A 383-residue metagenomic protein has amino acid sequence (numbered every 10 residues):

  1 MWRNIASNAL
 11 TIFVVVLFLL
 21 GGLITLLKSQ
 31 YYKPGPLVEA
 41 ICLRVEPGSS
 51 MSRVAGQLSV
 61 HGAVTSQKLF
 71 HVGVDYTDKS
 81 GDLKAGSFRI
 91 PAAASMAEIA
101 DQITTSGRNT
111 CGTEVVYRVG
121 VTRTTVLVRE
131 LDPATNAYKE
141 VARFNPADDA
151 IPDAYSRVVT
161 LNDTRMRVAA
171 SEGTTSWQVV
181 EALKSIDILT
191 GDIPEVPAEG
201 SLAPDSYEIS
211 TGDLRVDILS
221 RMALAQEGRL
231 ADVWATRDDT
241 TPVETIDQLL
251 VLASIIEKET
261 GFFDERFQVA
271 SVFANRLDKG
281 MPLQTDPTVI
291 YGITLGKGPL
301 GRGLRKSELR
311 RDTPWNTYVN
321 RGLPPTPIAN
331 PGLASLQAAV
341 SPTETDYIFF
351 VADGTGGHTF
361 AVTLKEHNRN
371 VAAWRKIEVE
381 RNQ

Functional and structural regions predicted by a protein language model:
M1-Q284, P331-A334, A338-D346, G354-Q383: Conserved catalytic or metal-liganding residues and their short signature motifs at active sites of enzymes
R89, E208, I290-G292, N316 (+1 more regions): Residues in well-ordered beta-strands of folded domains
T245, F263-G322, T326: Small-residue-rich helix-loop
L249-V251, T313-Y318, F349-F350: Short acidic (Asp/Glu) and glycine-rich catalytic loops that position anionic groups and cofactors
L304-T313, Q337-I348: Short glycine/proline-rich, acidic loop/turn segments that cap or connect secondary-structure elements
